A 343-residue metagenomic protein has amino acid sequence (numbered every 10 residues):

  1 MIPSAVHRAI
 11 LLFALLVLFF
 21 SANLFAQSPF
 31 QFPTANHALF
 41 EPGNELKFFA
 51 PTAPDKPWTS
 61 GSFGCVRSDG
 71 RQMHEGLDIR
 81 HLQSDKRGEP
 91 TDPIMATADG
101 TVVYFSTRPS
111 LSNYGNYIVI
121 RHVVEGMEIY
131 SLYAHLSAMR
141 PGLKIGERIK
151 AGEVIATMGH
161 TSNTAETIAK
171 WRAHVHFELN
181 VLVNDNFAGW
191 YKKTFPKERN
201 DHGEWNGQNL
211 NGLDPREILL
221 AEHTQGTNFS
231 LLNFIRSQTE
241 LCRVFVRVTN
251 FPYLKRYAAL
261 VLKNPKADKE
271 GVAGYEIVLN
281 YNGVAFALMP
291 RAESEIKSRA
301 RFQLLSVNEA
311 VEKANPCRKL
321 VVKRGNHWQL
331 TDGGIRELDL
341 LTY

Functional and structural regions predicted by a protein language model:
I2-L11: Bacterial N-terminal signal peptides that target proteins for export
I10-N23: Bacterial N-terminal signal peptides
A26-N116, D201-Y343: Surface-exposed, glycine-biased beta-strand/turn segments
H81-Q83, T107, H122-V124, H135-S137 (+2 more regions): A mature extracytoplasmic/lumenal domain signature
S84, F105-R108, A138, H160-T164: Short beta-turn/strand-loop junction motif enriched in small, turn-promoting residues
E89-T91, T97-R140, K170, H174: Zn2+-dependent peptidoglycan hydrolase active-site motif and core
T97, L143, R148-I149: Short, well-ordered loop/turn sites that connect or cap secondary structure elements
S112, Y117-I120, E147-T224: Conserved, short, structured surface segments that act as functional micro-motifs
